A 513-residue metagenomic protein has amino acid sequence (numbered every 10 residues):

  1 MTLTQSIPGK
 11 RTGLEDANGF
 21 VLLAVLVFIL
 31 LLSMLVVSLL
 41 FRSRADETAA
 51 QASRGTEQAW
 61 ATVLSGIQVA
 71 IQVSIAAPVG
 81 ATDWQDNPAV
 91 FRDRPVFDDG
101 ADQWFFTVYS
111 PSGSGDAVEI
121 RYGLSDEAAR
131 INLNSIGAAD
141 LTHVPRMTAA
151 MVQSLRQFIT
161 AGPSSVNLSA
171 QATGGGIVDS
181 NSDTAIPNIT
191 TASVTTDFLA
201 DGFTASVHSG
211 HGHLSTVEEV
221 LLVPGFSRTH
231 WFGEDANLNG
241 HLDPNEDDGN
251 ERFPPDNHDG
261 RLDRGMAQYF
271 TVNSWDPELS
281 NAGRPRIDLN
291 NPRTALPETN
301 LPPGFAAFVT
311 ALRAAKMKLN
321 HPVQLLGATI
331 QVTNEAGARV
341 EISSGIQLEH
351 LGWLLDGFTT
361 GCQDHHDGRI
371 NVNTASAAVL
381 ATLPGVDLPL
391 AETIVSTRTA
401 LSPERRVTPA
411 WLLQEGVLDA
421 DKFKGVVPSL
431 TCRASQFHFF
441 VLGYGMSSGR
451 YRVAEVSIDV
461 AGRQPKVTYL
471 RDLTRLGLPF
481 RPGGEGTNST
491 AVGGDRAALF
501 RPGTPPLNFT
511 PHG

Functional and structural regions predicted by a protein language model:
T2-L14, N18-G513: Compositionally biased linear targeting/interaction segments
